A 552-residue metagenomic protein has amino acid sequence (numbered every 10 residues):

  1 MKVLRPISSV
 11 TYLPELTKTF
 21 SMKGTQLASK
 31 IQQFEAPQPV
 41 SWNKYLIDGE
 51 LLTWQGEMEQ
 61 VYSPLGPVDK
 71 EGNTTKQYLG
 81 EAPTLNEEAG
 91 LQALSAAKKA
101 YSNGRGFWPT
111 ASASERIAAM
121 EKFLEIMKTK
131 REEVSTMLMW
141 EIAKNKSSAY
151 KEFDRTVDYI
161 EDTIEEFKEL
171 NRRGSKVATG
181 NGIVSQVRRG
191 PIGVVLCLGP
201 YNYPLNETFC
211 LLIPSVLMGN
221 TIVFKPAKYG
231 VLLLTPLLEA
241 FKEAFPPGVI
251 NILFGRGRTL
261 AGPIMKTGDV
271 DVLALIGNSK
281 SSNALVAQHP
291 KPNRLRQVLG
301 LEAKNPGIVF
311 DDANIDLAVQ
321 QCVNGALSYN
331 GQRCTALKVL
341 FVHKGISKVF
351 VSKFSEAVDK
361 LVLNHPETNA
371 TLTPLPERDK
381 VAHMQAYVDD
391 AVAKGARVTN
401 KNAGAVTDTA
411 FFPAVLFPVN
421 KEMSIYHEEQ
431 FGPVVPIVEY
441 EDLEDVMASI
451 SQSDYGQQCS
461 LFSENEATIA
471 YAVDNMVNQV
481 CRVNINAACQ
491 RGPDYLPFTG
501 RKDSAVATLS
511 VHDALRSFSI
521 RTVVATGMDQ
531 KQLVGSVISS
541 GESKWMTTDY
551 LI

Functional and structural regions predicted by a protein language model:
L4-T136, D316, I437: Short, structured beta/alpha segment
E15-F20, G72-Y78, S114, D269-V270 (+2 more regions): Conserved C-terminal structural/oligomerization subdomain of aldehyde/semialdehyde dehydrogenase
G49, R116, L138, G219 (+8 more regions): Residue-level signal for inorganic ion chemistry
L79-L85, K99-W108, C197, G307-F310 (+5 more regions): Short, well-ordered beta-strand elements within core beta-sheets of diverse protein domains
A89, Y101-L212, F245, I250 (+1 more regions): N-terminal Rossmann NAD(P)-binding subdomain characteristic of aldehyde/semialdehyde dehydrogenases
Y101, R105, L124-R131, S135 (+18 more regions): Structural signal for hydrophobic packing residues in well-ordered secondary-structure cores of soluble enzyme domains
E169-L317, Y440: Rossmann-like NAD(P) dinucleotide-binding subdomain of oxidoreductase/dehydrogenase enzymes
A240, A244-F245, V272, K280-K421 (+5 more regions): ALDH superfamily catalytic-core signature
